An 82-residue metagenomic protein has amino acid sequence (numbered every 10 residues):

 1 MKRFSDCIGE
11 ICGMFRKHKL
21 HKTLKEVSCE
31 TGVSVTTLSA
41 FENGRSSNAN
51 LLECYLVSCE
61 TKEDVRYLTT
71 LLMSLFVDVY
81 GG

Functional and structural regions predicted by a protein language model:
M1-L20: A short, Lys/Arg-rich alpha-helix, primarily the initiator
K2, R66-G82: Short, charged recognition helix plus adjacent turn of helix-turn-helix-like nucleic-acid-binding domains
G9, S39-A40, T69: Key DNA-contacting residues within the recognition helix of helix-turn-helix
C12, E42, E53: DNA major-groove recognition helix of helix-turn-helix
F15, E30, F41, L71: Residues in the recognition helix of alpha-helical DNA-binding motifs
R16, S28, L56-S58: The alpha-helix within a helix-turn-helix
L20-A40: Short alpha-helical DNA-recognition segment
G32, A49-L68: DNA major-groove recognition helix of helix-turn-helix/homeodomain DNA-binding modules
